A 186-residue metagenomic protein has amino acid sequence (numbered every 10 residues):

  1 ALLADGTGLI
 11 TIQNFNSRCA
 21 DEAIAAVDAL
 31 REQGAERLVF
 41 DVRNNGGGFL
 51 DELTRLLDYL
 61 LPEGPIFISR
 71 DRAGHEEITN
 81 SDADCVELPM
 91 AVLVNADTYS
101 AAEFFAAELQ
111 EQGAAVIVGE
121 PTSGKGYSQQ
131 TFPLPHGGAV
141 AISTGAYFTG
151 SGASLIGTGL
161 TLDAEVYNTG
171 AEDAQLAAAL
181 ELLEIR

Functional and structural regions predicted by a protein language model:
A1-P135: Cleft-lining beta-strand/loop regions that shape enzyme active-site pockets
D71, T144, G159-L160: Short clusters of small/polar residues that mark proteolytic maturation junctions
H136, A141-A146: Short acidic, Pro/Gly- and aromatic-enriched capping/linker segments at domain boundaries
T149: Short, acidic, Ser/Thr-enriched surface-loop or helix-capping motifs
I156: Acidic-aromatic/histidine active-site loop/patch
L160-V166, E172-R186: Conserved helicase C-terminal RecA-like lobe
